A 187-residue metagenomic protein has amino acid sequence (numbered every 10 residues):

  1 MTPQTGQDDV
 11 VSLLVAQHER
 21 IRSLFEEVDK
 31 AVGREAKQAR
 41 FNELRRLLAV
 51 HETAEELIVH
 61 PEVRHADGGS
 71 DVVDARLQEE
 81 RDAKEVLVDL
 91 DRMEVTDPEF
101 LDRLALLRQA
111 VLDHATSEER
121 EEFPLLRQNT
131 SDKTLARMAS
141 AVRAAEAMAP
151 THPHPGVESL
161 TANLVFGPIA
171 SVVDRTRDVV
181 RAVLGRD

Functional and structural regions predicted by a protein language model:
M1-D187: Small-residue-biased structural context
